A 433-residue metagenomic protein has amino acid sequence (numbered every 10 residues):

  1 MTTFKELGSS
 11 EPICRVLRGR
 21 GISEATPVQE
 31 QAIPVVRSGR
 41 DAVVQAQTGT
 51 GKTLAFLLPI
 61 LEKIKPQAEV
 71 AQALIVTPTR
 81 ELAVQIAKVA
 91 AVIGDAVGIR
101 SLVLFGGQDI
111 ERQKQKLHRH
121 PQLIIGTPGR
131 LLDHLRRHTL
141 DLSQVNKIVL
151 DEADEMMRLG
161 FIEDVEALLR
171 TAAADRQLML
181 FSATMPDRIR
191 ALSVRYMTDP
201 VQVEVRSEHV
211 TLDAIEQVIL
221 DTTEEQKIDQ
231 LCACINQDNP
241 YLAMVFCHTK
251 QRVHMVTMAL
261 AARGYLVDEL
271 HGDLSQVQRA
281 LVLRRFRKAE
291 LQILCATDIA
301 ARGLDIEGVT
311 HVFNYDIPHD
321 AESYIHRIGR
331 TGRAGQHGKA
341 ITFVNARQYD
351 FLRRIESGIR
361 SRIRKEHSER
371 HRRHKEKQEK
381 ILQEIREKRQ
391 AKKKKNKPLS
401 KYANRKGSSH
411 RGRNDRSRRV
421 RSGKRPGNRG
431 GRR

Functional and structural regions predicted by a protein language model:
T2-R372: Conserved helicase RecA-like core
K288, E356-R433: Basic Arg/Gly/Lys-rich low-complexity intrinsically disordered segments
